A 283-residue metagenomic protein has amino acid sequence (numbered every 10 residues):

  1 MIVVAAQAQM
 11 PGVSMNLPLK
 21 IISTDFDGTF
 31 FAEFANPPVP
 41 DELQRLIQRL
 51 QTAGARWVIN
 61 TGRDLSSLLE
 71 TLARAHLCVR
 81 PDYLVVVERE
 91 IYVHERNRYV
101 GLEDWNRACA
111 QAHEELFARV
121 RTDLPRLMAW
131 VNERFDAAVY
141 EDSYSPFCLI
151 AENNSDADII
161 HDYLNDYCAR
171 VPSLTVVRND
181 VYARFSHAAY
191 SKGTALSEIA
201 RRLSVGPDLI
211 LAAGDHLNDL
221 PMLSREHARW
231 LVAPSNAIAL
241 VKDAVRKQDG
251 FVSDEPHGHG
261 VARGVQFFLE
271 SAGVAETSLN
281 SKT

Functional and structural regions predicted by a protein language model:
M1-S14: N-terminal amphipathic/basic-hydrophobic helices that include classical n-h-c signal peptides and signal-anchor
L17, F185-S186, G193-T283: Mg2+-dependent phosphoryl-transfer enzymes with acidic/Ser/Thr/Gly-rich catalytic loops
P18-A35, L223: Asp-based phosphoryl-transfer active-site loop
I21, Y83, L209-L211: Structural motif
I22-D27, V87-R89, Y144: Short loop/turn segments at strand-loop or loop-helix junctions that form parts of catalytic or ligand-binding pockets
V39-D136: Active-site phosphate-binding/coordination module
E95-D104, S191-K192, F267-A272: Short, surface-exposed amphipathic charged segments that create phosphate/polyanion-binding patches used for binding
P125-A213, L217-E226: Conserved acidic, metal-coordinating active-site core of Asp-based, Mg2+-dependent phosphoryl-transfer enzymes
